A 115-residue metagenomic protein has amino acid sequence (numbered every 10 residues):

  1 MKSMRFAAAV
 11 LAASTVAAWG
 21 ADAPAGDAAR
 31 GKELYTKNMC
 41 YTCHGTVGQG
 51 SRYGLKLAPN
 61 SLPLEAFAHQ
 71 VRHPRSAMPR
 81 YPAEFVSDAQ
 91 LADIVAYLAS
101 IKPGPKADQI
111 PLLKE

Functional and structural regions predicted by a protein language model:
M1-G26, Q109-E115: N-terminal export/targeting leaders of redox proteins
A8, Y41, G50, L64-E65 (+2 more regions): A broad, structure-centric signal for solvent-exposed, well-ordered loop/edge residues that line or flank functional
P24-G26, K37-N38, T46, R80-E115: Flexible coil segments in periplasmic/lumen-exposed cytochrome c-class electron-transfer proteins
A28-T36, T42-R80: Gly/Gly-Pro-rich "capping" loops immediately C-terminal to redox-active cysteine motifs in periplasmic/lumenal
